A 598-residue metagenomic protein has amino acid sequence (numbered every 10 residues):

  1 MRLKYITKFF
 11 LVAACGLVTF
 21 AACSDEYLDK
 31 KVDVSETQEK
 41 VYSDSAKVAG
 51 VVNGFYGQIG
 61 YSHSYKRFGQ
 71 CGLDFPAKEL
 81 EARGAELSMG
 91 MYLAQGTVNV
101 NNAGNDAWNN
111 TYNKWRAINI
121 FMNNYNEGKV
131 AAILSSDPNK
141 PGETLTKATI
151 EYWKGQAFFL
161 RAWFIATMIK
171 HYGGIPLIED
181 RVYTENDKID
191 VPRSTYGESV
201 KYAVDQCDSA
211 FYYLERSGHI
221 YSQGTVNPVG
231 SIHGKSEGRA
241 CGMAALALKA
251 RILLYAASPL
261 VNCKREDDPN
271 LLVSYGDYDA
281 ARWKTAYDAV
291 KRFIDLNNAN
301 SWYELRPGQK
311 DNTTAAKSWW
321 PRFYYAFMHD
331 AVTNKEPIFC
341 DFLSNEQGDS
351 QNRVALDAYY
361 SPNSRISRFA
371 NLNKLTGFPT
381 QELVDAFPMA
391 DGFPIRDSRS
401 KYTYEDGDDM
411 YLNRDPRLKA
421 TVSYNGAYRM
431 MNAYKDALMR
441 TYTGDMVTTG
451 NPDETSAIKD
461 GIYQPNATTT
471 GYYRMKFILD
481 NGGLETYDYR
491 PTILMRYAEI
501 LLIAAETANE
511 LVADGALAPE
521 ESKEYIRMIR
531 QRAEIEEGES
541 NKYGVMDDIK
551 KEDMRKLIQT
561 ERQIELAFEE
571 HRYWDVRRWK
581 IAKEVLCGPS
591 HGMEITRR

Functional and structural regions predicted by a protein language model:
R2-F10: Bacterial N-terminal signal peptides that target proteins for export
F20-A22: C-terminal motif of bacterial Sec signal peptides marking the signal peptidase cleavage site
S24-M89, I175, V200, R239-M243 (+2 more regions): An aromatic- and glycine-enriched ligand-binding surface/loop that stacks and positions planar moieties
D44, A49-N53, G57-S62, G84-Y172 (+7 more regions): Conserved, well-structured interaction surfaces
N105, D408-I529: C-terminal substrate/ligand-recognition segments
I169-K170, P176, G218, Y255-K264 (+1 more regions): Short coil/turn linking the two alpha-helices of tandem helical-hairpin repeats
R181-V182, R193-Y196, A247, L260-D288 (+1 more regions): Acidic, serine/threonine/proline-rich low-complexity intrinsically disordered regions
